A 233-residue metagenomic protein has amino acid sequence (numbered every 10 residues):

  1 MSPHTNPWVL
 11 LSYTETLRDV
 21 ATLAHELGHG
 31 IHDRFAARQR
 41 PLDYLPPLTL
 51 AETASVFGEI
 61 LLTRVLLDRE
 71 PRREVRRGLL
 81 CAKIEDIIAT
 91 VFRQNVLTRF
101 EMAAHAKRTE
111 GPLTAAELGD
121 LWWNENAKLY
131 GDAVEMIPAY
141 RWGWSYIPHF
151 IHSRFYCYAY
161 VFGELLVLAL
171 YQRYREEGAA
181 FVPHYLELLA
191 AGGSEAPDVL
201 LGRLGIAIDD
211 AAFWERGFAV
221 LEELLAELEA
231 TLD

Functional and structural regions predicted by a protein language model:
S2, A21-T22, D33-V56, I60 (+1 more regions): Post-HEXXH active-site segment of zinc metalloproteases
S2-A24: Short pre-active-site segment immediately N-terminal to the catalytic Zn-binding motif
H4-N6, L50, N95: Short, solvent-exposed loop/turn segments at the edges of secondary structure
W8-S12, Q39-L48, L79-D86, H105-K107: Short beta-alpha connecting loops at secondary-structure transitions that line or flank enzyme active sites
T14, R18, L45-T49, I87 (+2 more regions): Short, solvent-exposed segments of well-ordered alpha helices
L23-A24, I31, I60, D68 (+2 more regions): C-terminal, non-catalytic "cap/extension" segments appended to globular domains
L48-E52, G78-A82, A116-D120: An alpha-helix initiation/capping motif
T53-A54, G58-E85: Conserved active-site neighborhood of enzyme catalytic/cofactor-binding cores
